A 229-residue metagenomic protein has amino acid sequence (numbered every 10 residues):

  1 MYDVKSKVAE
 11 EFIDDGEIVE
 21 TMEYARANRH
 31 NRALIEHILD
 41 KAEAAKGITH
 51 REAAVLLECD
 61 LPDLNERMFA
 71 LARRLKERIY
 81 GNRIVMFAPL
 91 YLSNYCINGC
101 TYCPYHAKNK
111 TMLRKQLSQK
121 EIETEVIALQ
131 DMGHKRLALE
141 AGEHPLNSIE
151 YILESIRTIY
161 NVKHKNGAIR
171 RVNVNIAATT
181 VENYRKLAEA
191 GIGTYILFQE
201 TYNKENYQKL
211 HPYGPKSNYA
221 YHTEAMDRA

Functional and structural regions predicted by a protein language model:
M1-L90: Flexible, acidic/Gly-rich N-terminal and inter-domain linker regions that tether and position cofactor-handling modules
S6, I18, C96-G99, T201: Generic detection of intrinsically disordered/low-complexity segments and helix-coil linkers/edges
A44, G81-N82, N98, K165 (+1 more regions): Short, well-ordered coil loops that connect the C-terminus of an alpha-helix to the N-terminus of a beta-strand
T49, K76, V85, Y91-I97 (+3 more regions): Generic, ordered loop/turn and secondary-structure boundary motif
G81, V85-E121: Canonical Radical SAM [4Fe-4S] cluster-binding loop centered on the CxxxCxxC motif and its immediate flanking residues
A107-E123, A128-A229: Core AdoMet radical
